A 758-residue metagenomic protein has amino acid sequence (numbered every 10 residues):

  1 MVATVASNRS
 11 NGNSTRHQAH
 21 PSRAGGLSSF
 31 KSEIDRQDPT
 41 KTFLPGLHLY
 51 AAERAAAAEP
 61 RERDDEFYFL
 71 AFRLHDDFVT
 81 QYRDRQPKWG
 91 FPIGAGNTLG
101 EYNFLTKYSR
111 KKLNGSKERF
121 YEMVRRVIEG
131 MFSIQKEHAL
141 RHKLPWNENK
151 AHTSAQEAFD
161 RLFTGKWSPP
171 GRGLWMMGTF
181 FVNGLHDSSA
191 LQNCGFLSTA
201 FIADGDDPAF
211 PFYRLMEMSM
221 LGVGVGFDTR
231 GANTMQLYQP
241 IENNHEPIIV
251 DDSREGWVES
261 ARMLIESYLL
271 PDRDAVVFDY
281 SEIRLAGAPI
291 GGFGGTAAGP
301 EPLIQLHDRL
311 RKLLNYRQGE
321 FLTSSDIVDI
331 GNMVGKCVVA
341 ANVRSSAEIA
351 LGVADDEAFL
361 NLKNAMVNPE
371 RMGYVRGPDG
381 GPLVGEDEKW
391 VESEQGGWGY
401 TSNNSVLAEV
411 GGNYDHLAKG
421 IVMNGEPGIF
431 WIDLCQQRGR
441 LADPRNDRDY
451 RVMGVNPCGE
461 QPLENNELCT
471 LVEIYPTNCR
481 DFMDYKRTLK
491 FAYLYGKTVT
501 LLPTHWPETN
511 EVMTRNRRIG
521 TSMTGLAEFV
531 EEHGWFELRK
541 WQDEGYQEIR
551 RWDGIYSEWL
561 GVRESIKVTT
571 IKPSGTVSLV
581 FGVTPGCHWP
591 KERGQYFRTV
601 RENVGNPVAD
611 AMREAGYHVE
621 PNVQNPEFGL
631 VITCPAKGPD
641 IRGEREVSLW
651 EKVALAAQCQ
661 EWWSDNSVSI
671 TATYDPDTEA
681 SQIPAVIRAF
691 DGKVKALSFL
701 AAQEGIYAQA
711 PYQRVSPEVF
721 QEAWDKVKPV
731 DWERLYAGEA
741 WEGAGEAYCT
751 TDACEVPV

Functional and structural regions predicted by a protein language model:
V2-V758: Extended catalytic cores of very large enzyme megasubunits
